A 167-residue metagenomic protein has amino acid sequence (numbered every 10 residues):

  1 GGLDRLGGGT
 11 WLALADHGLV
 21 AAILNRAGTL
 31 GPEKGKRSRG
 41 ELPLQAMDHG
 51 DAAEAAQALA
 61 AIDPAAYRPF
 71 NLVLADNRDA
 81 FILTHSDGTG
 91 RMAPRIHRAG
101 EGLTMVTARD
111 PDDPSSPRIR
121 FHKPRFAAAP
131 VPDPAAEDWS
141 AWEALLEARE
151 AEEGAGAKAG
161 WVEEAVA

Functional and structural regions predicted by a protein language model:
G1-A167: N-terminal nucleophile
